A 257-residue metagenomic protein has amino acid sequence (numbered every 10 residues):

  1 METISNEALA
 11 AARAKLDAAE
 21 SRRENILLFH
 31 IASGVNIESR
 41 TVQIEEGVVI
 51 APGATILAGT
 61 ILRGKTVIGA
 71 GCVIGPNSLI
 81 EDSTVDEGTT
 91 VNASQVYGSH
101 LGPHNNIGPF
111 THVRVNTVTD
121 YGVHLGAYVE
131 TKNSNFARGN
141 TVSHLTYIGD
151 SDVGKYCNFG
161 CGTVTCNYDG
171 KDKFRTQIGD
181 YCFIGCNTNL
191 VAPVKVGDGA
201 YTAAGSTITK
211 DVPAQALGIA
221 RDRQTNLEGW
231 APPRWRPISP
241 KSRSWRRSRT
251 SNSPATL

Functional and structural regions predicted by a protein language model:
M1-T41, E45-V48, G53, A214-L217 (+1 more regions): Terminal amphipathic alpha-helical/low-complexity segments used for targeting or macromolecular assembly
N36-A220, Q224-T225: Structural signal for interior beta-strand "rungs" in well-ordered beta-sheet cores of soluble enzyme domains
